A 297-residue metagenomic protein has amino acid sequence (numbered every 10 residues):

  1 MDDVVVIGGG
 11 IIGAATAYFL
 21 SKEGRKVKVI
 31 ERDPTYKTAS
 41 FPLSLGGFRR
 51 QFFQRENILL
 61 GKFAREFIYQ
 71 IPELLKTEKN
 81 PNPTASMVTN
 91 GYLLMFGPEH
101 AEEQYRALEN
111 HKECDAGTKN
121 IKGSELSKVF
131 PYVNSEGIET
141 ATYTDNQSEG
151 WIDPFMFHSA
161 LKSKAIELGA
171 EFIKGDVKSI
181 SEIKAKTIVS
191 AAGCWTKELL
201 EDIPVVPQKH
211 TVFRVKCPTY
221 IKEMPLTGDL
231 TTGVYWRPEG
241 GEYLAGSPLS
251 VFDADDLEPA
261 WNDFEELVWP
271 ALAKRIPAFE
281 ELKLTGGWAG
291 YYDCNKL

Functional and structural regions predicted by a protein language model:
D2, S181-T187: Core beta-strand elements of the Rossmann-like FAD/NAD(P) dinucleotide-binding domain in flavoenzyme oxidoreductases
D2-K28: N-terminal Rossmann-like FAD-binding beta1-loop-alpha1 element of flavoenzymes
K22-F41: Glycine-rich FAD pyrophosphate-binding loop
K37, K186-P225: Central helical "cap/lid" subdomain
L45-V129, G233-Y235: Dinucleotide-binding Rossmann-like beta1-alpha1 core, especially the glycine-rich loop that anchors the ADP
Q70, M95-L168, I173-K174, C294-N295: Flavin (FAD/FMN) cofactor-binding and adjacent substrate-gating region of FAD-dependent oxidoreductase domains
G175-I180: Conserved SAM/SAH-binding loop
C217-L297: Active-site lid/adjacent beta-loop-alpha segment flanking the redox-cofactor pocket in flavoenzymes
